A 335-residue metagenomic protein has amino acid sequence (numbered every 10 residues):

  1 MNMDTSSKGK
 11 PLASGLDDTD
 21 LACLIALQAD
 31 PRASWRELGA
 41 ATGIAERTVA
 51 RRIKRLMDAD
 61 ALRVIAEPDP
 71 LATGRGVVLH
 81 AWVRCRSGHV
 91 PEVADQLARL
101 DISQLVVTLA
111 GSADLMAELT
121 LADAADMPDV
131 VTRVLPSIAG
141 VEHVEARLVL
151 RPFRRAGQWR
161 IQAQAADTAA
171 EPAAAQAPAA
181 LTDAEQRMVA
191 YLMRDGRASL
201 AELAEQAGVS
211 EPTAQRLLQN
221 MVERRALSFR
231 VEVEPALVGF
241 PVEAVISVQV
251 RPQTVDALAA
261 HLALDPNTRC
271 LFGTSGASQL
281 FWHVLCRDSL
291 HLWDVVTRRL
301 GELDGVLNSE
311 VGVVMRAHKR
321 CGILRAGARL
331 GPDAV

Functional and structural regions predicted by a protein language model:
M1-V335: A compositional/biophysical signature of low hydrophobicity enriched in polar/charged and small residues
